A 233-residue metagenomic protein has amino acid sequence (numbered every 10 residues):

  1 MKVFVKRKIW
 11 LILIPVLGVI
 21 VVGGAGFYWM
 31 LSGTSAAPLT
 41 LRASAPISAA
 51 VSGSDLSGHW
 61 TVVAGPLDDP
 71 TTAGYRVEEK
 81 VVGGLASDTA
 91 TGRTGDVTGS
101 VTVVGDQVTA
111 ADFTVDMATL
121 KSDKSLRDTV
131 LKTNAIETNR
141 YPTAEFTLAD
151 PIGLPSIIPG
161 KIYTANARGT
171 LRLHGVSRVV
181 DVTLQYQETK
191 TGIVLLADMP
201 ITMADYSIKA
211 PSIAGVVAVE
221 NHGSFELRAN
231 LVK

Functional and structural regions predicted by a protein language model:
K2-K233: Low-complexity, acidic/polar, glycine-enriched regions of mature
